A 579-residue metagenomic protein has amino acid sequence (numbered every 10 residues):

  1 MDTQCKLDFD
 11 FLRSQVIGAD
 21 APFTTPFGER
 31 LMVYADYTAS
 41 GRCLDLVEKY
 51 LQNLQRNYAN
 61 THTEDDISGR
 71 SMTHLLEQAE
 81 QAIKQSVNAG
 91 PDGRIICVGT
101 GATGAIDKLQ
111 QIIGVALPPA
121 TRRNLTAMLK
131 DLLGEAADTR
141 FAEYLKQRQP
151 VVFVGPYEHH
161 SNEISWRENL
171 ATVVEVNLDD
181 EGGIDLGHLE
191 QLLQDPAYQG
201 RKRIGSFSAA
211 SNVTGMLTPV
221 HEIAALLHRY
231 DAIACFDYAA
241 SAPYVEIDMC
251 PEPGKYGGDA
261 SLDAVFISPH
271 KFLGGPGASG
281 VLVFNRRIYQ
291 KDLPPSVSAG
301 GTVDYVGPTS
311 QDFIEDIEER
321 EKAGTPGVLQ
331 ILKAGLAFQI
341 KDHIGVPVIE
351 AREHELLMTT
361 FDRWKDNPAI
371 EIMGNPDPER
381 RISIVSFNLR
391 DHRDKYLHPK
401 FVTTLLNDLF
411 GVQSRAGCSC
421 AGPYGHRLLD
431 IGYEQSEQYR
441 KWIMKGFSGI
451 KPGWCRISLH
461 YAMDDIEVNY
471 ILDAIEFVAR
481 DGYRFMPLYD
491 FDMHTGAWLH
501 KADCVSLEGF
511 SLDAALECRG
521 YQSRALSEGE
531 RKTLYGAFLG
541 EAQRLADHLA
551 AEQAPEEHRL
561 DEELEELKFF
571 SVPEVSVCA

Functional and structural regions predicted by a protein language model:
M1-A579: Pyridoxal 5′-phosphate
